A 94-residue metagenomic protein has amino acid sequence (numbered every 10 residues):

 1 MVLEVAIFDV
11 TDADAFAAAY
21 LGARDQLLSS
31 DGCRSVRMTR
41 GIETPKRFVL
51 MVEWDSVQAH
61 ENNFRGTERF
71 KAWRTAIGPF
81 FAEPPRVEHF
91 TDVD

Functional and structural regions predicted by a protein language model:
V2, R37-V49, A72-D94: Glycine-rich beta-strand-turn "strand-cap" elements at beta-sheet edges
V2-D9, R37-R65: Short, well-ordered beta-strand segments in beta-rich or mixed alpha/beta enzyme and ligand-binding folds
D9-A19: Short, surface-exposed ligand-recognition loops at beta-strand->loop->(often short) alpha-helix junctions that present
T11-A13, V57, D92: Generic structural motif
A18-C33, E53-R86: An amphipathic, aromatic/His-enriched active-site/gating alpha helix that lines ligand/cofactor pockets
